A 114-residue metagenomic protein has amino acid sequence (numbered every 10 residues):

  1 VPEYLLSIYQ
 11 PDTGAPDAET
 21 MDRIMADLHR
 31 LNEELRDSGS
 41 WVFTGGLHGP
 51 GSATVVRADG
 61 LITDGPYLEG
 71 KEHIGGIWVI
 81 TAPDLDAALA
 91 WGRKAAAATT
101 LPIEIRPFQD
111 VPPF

Functional and structural regions predicted by a protein language model:
V1-F114: Conserved, structured core segments of small domains
